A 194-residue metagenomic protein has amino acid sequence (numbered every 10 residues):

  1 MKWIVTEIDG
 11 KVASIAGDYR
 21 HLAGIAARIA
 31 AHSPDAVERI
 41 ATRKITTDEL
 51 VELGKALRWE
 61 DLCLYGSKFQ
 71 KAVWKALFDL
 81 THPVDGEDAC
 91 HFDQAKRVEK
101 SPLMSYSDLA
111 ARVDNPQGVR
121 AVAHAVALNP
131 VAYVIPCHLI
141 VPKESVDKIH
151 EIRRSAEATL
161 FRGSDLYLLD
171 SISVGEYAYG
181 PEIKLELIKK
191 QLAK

Functional and structural regions predicted by a protein language model:
M1-P116, H150-L168, E182-K194: Basic nucleic-acid-binding alpha-helical/helix-turn surface characteristic of O6-alkylguanine DNA
P116-L185: Short glycine/serine-rich loop segments
